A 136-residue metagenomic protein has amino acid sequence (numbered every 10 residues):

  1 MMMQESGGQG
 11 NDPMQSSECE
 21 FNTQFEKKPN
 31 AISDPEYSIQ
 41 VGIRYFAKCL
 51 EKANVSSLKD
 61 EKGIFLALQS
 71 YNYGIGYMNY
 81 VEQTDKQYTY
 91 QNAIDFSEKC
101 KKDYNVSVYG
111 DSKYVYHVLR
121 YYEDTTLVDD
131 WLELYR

Functional and structural regions predicted by a protein language model:
M1: N-terminal carbohydrate-binding/catalytic regions of secreted carbohydrate-active enzymes
Q4-E5, C19, N72-G76: Short glycine-rich beta-strand segments
G7-K28, K86-Q91: Short, surface-exposed glycine/acidic/tryptophan-bearing loops
E26-Q40, R44, K48-R136: Non-catalytic cell-wall polysaccharide-engagement segments
